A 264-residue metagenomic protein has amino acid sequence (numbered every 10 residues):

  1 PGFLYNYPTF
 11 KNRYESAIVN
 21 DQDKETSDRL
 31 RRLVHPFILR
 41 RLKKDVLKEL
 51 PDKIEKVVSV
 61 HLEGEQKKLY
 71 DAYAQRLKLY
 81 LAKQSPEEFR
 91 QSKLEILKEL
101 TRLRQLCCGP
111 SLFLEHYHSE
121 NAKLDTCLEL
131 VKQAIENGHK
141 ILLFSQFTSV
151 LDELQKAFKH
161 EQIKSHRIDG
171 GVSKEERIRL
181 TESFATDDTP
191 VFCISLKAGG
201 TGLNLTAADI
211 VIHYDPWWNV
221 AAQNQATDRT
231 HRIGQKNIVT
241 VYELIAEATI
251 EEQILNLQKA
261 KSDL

Functional and structural regions predicted by a protein language model:
P1-D45, I238: Conserved P-loop NTPase motor "coupling/switch" region that bridges the ATPase
P1-F10, L47-Q75, E176, L180 (+1 more regions): SF2 helicase/translocase ATPase core recognition
F3, R40, Y80, L106-G109 (+1 more regions): Conserved, well-folded catalytic cores of nucleic-acid-processing and energy-transducing macromolecular machines
N12-I18, K159-H166, A208-D209, H213: Short glycine/proline- and charge-enriched loop/turn segments that cap or connect secondary-structure elements
Q22-L30, I38, E95, S119-T126 (+2 more regions): Soluble or luminal CAZymes and related metallo-dependent hydrolases
V34, L103, Q258: A residue-level signal for conserved active-site and pocket-lining positions in enzyme catalytic cores
K48-D71, S85-L203: Conserved Helicase C-terminal RecA-like lobe
L77-L81, D188: C-terminal accessory region of radical SAM enzymes
